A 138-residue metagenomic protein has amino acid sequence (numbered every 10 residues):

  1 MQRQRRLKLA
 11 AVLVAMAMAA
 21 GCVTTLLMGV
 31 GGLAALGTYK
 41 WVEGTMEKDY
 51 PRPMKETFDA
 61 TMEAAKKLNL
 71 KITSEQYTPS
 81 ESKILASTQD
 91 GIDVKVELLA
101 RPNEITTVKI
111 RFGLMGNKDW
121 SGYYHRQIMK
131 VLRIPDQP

Functional and structural regions predicted by a protein language model:
M1-A11: Bacterial N-terminal signal peptides that target proteins for export
L13-V14, A64: Alpha-helix boundary/capping residues
M16-A19: Bacterial Sec-type N-terminal signal peptides, specifically the leucine/valine-rich hydrophobic h-region
L26-P138: Ser/Thr-rich, low-complexity intrinsically disordered terminal regions
